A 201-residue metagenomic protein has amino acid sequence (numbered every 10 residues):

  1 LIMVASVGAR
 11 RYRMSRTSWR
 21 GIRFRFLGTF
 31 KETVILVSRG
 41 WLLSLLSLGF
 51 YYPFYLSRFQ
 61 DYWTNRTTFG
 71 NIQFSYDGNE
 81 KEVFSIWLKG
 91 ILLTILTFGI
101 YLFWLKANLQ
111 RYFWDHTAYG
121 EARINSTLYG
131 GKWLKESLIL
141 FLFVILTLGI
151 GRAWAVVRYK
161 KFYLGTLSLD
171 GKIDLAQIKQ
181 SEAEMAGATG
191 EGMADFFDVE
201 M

Functional and structural regions predicted by a protein language model:
L1-M201: Membrane-interfacial and juxtamembrane segments of integral membrane proteins
